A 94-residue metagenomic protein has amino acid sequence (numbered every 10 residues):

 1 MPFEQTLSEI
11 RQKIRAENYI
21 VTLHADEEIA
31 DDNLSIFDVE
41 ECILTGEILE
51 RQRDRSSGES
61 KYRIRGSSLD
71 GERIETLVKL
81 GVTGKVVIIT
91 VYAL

Functional and structural regions predicted by a protein language model:
M1-L94: Ribonuclease/tRNase effector modules and their secretory precursors
